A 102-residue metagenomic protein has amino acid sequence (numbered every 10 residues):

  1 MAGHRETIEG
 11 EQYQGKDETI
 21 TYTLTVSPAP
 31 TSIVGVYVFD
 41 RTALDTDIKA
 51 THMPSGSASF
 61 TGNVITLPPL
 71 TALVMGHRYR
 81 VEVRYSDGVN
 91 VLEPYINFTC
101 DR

Functional and structural regions predicted by a protein language model:
M1-P30, T99-R102: Predominantly extracytoplasmic/ectodomain segments of secreted and cell-surface proteins
T31-G35: Short beta-strand/loop motifs in extracellular/secreted proteins, especially within beta-sandwich accessory domains
Y37-K49, G88: Change "in extracellular beta-sheet-rich domains … of secreted and cell-surface proteins" to "in beta-sheet-rich domains
I48-F60: Solvent-exposed serine/threonine-rich low-complexity stretches and specific carbohydrate-binding patches
S59-P68: Aromatic sugar-binding surface patches on proteins that engage polysaccharides or sugar-phosphate polymers
L70-H77: Surface-exposed, short loops/turns at beta-strand junctions within beta-sandwich domains
V83-Y85: Conserved structural position at the C-terminal beta-strand of extracellular beta-sandwich adhesion modules
L92-T99: Edge beta-strands of extracellular beta-sandwich domains
